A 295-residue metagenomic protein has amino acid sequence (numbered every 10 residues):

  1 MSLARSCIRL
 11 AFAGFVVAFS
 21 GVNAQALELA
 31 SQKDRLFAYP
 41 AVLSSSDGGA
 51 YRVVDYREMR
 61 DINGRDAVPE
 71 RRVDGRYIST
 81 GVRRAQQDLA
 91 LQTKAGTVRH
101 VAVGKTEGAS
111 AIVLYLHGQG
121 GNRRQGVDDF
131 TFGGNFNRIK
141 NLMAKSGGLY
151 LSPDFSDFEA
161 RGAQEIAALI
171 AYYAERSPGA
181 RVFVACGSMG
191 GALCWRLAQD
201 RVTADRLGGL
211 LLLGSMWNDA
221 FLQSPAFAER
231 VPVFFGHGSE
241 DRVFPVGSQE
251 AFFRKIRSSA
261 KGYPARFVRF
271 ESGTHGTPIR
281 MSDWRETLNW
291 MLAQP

Functional and structural regions predicted by a protein language model:
S46, Y51-E107: N-terminal cap/lid segment of alpha/beta-hydrolase-fold proteins
A109-G120: Short beta-strand element of the alpha/beta-hydrolase
V127-Y150: Short amphipathic alpha-helix adjacent to the substrate-entry channel of hydrolases
S156-S177: Alpha/beta-hydrolase active-site loop
R176, R181-E229: Primarily recognizes the serine-hydrolase "nucleophile elbow" in alpha/beta-hydrolase and SGNH/GDSL folds
E229, F234-H237, D241: Short beta-strand/loop motif that positions the catalytic acidic residue of the alpha/beta-hydrolase fold
P245-I256: Short alpha-helix in the alpha/beta-hydrolase fold that links the catalytic acid
G262-P295: C-terminal catalytic histidine-bearing segment of alpha/beta-hydrolase fold enzymes
